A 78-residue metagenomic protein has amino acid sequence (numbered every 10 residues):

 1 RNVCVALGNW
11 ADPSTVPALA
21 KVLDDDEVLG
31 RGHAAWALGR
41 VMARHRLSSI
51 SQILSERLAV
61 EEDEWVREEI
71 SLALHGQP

Functional and structural regions predicted by a protein language model:
R1-W10, R31-H45, R67-Q77: Structural detector for internal amphipathic alpha-helices that build alpha-solenoid repeat scaffolds
D12-D24, R44-A59, P78: Amphipathic alpha-helical scaffolding segments comprising HEAT/armadillo-like alpha-solenoid repeats
A20-E27, H33-A37: Small/polar glycine-rich anion-binding or flexible loop at a beta-alpha turn
D26-V28, E62-D63: Short inter-helical turns and helix N-cap capping residues of alpha-solenoid HEAT/ARM repeat scaffolds
S55-S71: Long, positively charged, glycine-interspersed low-complexity recognition regions
